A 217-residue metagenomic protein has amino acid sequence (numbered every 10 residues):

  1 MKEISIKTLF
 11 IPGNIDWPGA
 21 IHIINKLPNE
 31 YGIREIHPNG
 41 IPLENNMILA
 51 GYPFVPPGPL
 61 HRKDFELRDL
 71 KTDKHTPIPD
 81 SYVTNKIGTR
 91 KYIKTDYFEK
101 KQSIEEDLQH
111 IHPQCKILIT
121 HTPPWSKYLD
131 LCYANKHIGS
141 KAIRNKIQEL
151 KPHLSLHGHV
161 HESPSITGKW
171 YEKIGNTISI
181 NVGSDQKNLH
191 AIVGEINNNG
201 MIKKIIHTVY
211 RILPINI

Functional and structural regions predicted by a protein language model:
M1-E44, V182: Core catalytic region of metal-dependent phosphoesterases/phosphodiesterases, especially metallo-beta-lactamase-like
I6, C115, S140-I143, I147 (+1 more regions): Proline-aspartate-enriched helix->loop->beta-strand connector
K7-L9, R34, I48, I117 (+2 more regions): Proline-centered loop/turn at the N-terminus of a beta-strand
F10-H22, I41-P42, P56-L60, P124-Y128 (+2 more regions): Active-site environment of divalent metal-dependent phosphoester hydrolases
I11, A50-K71, P77-P79, I87 (+1 more regions): Charged, low-complexity C-terminal accessory regions
G13, L49, L118, I143 (+2 more regions): Divalent metal-coordination and catalytic microenvironments
G40-N45, K141-E149, E162-I217: Binuclear metal-dependent phosphoesterase catalytic core
M47-Y133: Active-site-proximal loop/helix segment associated with metal-binding centers of metalloenzymes
